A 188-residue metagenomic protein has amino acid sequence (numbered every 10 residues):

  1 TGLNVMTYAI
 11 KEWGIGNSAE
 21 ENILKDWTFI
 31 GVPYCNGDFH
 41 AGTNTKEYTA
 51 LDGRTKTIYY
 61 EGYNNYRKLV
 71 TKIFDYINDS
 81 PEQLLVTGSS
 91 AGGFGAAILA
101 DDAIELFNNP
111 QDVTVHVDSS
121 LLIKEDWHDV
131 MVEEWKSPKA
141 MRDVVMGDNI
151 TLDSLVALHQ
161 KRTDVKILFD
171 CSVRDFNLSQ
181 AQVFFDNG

Functional and structural regions predicted by a protein language model:
T1-Y76: Active-site machinery of serine-nucleophile hydrolases
T7-E12, G93-A96, V145-I150: A short linear-motif detector with a strong N-terminal bias
G31-N36, S90-G92, S119-L122, C171-V173: Short, flexible loop/turn elements at secondary-structure junctions
A41, A96, S179-A181: Short glycine-/acidic-enriched loop or helix-start segments at secondary-structure transitions that form or flank
T45-K46, K56-Q83, D101-G188: Surface cap/lid and interfacial helix-loop subdomains adjacent to catalytic sites that gate substrate access
L85-T87: Glycine-rich, mobile lid/loop segments that gate access to catalytic sites or pores
S89-D101: Glycine-rich nucleophile elbow surrounding the catalytic serine of serine-hydrolase chemistry
